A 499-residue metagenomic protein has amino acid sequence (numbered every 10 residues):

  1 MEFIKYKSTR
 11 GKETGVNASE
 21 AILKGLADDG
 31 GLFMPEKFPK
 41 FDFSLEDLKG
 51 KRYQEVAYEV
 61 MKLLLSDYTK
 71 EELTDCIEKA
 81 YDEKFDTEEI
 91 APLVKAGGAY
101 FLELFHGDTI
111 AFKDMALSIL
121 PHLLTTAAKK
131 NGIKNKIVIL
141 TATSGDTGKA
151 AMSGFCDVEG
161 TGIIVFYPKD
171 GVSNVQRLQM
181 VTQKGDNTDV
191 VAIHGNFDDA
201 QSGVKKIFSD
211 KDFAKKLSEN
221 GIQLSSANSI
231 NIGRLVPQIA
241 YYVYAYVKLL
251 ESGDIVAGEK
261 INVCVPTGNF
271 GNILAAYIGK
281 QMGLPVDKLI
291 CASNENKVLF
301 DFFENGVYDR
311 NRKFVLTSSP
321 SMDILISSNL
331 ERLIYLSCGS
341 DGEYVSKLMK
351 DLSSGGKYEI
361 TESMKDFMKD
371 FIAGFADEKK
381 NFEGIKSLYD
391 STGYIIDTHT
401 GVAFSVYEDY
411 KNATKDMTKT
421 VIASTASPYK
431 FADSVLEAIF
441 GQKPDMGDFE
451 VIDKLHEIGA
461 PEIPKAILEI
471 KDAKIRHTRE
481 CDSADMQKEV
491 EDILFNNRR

Functional and structural regions predicted by a protein language model:
M1-R499: PLP-dependent amino-acid enzyme catalytic core
